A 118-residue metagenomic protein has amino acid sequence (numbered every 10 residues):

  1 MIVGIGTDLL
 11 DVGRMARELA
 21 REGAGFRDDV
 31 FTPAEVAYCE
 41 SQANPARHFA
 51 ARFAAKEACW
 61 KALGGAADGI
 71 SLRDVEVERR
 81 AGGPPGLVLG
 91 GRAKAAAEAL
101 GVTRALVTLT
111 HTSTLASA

Functional and structural regions predicted by a protein language model:
M1-A118: Core catalytic alpha/beta fold that binds nucleotide/phospho-ligands
